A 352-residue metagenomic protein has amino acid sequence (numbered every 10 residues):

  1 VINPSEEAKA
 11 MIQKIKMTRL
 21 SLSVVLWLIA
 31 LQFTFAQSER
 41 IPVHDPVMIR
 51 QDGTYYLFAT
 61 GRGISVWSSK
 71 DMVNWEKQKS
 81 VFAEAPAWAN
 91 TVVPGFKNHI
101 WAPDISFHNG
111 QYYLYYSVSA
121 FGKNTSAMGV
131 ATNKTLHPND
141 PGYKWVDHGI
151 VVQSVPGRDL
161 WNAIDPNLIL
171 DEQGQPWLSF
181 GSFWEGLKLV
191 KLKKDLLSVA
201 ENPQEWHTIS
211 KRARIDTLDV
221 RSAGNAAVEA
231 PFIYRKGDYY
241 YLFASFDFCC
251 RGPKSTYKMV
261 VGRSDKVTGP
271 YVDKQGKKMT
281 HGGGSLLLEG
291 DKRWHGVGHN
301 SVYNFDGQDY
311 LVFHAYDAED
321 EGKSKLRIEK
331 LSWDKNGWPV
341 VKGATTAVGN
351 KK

Functional and structural regions predicted by a protein language model:
V1, M11-Q37: Bacterial Sec-dependent N-terminal signal peptides
F35-K352: Carbohydrate-active catalytic/glycan-binding domains of CAZyme proteins, especially the secreted or lumenal ectodomains
